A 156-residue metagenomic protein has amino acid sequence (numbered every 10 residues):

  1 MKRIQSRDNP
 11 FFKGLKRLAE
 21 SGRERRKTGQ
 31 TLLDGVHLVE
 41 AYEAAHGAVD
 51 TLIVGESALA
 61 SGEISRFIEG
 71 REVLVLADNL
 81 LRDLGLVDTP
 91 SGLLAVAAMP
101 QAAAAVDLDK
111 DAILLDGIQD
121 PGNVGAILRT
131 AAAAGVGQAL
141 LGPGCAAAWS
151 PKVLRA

Functional and structural regions predicted by a protein language model:
M1-S61, C145-A146, P151: Boundary-proximal intrinsically disordered activation/regulatory segments immediately upstream of a helical core
G22-R23, S65-R66, L84-V87, A103-D107: Short secondary-structure boundary/capping segments
Q30, D50-L52, E72-L74, G92-A95 (+2 more regions): Structural motif
G35, A95, L154: A residue-level signal for conserved active-site and pocket-lining positions in enzyme catalytic cores
V36, E56, L76-D78, A97-M99 (+2 more regions): Fold-independent oxyanion-binding glycine-rich loops and adjacent beta-strand/coil segments at enzyme active sites
V36, L93, A126: Gly/Ser/Thr-rich helix-start
A44, P100-Q101, A105-A156: RNA substrate-binding interface of SAM-dependent RNA methyltransferases
G62, I68-A98: Glycine/small-residue-rich loop that forms an oxyanion/phosphate-binding "nest" at active or ligand-binding sites
